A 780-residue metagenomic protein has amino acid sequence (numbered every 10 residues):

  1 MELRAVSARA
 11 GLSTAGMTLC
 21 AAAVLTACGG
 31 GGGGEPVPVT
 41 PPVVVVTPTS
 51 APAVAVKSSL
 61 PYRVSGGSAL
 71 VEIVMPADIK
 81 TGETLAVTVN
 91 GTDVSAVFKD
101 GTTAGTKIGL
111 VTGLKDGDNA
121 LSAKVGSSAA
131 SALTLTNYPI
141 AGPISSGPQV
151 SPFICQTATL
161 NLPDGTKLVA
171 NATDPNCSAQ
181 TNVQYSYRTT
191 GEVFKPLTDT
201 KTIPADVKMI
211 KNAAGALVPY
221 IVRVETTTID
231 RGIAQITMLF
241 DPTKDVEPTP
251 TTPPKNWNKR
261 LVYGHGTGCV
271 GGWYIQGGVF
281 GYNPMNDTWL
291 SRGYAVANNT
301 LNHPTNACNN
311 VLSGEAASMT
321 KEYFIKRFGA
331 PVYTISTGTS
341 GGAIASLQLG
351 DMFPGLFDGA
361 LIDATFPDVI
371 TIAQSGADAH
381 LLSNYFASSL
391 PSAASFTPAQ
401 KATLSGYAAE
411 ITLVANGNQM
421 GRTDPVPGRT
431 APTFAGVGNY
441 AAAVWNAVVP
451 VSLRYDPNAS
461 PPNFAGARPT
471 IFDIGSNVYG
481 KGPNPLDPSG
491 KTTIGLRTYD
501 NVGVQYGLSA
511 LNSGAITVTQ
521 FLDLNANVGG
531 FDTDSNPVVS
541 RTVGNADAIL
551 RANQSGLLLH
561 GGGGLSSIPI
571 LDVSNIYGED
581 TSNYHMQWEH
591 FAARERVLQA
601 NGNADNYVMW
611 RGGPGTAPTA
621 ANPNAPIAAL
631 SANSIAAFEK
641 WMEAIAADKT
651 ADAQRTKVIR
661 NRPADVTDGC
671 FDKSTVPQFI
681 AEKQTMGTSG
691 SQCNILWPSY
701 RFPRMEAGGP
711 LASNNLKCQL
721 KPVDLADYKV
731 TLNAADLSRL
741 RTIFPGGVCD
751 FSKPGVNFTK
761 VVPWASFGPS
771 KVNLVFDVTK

Functional and structural regions predicted by a protein language model:
E2-G16: Bacterial N-terminal signal peptides that target proteins for export
G11, A15, A23, V37 (+1 more regions): Low-complexity intrinsically disordered segments
L25-A27: C-terminal motif of bacterial Sec signal peptides marking the signal peptidase cleavage site
G29-V37: Bacterial lipoprotein signal-peptidase II cleavage site
P38-K780: C-terminal His-loop and adjacent cap/lid subdomain of alpha/beta-hydrolase
